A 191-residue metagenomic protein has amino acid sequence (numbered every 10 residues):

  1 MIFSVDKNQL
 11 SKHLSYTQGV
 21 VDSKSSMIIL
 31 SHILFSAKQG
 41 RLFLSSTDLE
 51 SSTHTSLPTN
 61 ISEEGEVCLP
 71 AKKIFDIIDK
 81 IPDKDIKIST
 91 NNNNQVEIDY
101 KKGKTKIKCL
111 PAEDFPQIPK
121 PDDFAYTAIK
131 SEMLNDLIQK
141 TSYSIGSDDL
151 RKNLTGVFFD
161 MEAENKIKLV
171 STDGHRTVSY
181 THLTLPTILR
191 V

Functional and structural regions predicted by a protein language model:
M1-L183: Structural preference for solvent-exposed beta-strand-turn elements and adjacent flexible terminal/loop segments within
H182-V191: Single conserved hydrophobic/aromatic residue that forms the stacking wall/gate of nucleotide- or nucleobase-binding
